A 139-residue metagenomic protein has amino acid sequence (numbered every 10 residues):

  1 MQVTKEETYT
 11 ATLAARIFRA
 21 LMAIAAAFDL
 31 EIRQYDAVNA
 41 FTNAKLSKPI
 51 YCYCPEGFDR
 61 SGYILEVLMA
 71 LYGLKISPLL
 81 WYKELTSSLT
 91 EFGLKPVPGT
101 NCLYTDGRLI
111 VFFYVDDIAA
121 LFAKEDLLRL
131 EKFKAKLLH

Functional and structural regions predicted by a protein language model:
M1-H139: Long, low-complexity, charge-biased intrinsically disordered regions
